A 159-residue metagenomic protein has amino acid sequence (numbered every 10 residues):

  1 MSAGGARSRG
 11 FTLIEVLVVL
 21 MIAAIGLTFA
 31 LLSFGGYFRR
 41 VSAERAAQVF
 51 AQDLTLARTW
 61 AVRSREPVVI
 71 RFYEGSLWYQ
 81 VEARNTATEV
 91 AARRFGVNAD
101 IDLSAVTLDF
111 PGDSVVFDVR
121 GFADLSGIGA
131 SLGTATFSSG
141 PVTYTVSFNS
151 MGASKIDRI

Functional and structural regions predicted by a protein language model:
M1-R7, I25-T55, T59, R63 (+1 more regions): N-terminal helix-rich module
R9-M21: N-terminal signal-anchor/signal peptide hydrophobic helix marking the start of the first transmembrane segment
